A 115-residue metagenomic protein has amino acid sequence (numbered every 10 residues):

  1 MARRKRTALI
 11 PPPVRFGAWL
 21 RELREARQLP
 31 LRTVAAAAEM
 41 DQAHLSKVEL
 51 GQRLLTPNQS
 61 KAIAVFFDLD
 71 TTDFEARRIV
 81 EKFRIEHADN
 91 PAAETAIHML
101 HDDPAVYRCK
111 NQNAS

Functional and structural regions predicted by a protein language model:
A2, D73-S115: Short, charged recognition helix plus adjacent turn of helix-turn-helix-like nucleic-acid-binding domains
A2-A26: A short, Lys/Arg-rich alpha-helix, primarily the initiator
K5, E39, T56-F74: DNA major-groove recognition helix of helix-turn-helix/homeodomain DNA-binding modules
A18-A37, A62, N90, A96: Short basic helix-loop element that most often maps to the first helix and adjoining turn of HTH DNA-binding modules
W19, H44-K47, D73: Residue-level recognition of specific faces of alpha-helices
R27, A38, V48, F66-F67: Core residues of bacterial helix-turn-helix
E39-L55: Recognition helix of helix-turn-helix/homeodomain-like DNA-binding domains that insert into the DNA major groove
D41, Q52, F67, R77-K82: The DNA-recognition helices of helix-turn-helix-type DNA-binding domains
